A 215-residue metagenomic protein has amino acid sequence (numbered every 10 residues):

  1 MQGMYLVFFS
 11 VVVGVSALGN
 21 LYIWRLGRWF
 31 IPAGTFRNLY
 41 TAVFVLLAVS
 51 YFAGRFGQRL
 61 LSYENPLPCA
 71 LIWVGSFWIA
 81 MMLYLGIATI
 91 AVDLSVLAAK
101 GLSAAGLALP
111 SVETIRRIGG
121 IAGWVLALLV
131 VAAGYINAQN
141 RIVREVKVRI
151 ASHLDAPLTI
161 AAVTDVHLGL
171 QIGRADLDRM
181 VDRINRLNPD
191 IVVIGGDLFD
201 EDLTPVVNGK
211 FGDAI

Functional and structural regions predicted by a protein language model:
M1-Q139: Non-catalytic terminal accessory segments
P68-A80, G106-A108, I150, L177-I215: Core catalytic region of metal-dependent phosphoesterases/phosphodiesterases, especially metallo-beta-lactamase-like
Q139-H153: Alpha-helical transmembrane signal-anchor/signal-peptide segments
V146-K147, A156, R179-M180: Membrane/wall-proximal cationic-aromatic binding patches
A151-L158, A175: Membrane-proximal soluble regions of multi-pass membrane proteins
P157-L170, I191: Active-site-proximal beta-strand elements of phosphoester/diester hydrolases
G169, G173, R179: Phosphate-binding active sites in nucleotide-utilizing proteins
